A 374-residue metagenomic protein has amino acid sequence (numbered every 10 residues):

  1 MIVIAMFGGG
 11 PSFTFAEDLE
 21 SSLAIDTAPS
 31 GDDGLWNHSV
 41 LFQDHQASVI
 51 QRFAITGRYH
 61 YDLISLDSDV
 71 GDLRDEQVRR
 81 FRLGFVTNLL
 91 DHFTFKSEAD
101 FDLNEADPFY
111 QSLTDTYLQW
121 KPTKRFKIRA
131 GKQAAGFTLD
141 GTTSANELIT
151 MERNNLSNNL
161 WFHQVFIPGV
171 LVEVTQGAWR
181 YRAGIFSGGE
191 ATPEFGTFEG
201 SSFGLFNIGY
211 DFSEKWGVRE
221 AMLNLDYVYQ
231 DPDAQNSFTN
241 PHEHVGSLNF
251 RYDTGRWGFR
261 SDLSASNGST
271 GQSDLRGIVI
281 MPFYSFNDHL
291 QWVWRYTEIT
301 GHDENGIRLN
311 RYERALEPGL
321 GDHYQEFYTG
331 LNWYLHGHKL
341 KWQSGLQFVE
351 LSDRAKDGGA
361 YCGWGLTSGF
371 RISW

Functional and structural regions predicted by a protein language model:
M1-I4: Sec-dependent N-terminal signal peptides
M6-H60, W374: N-terminal periplasmic/intermembrane-space "pro-region" immediately following the signal or transit peptide
D18-G31, D67-G71, L90, P108 (+3 more regions): Outer-membrane beta-barrel pore domains
N37-L41, G204-F212, Y328-N332, G369-I372: Short, well-ordered amphipathic alpha-helices
V40-A191, G200-L205, G209-K215, I278-E304: Outer membrane beta-barrel
S112, F198-G200, A360-W364: Short, conserved loop/turn and helix-capping segments at secondary-structure boundaries that abut family-defining
L160, F195-G196, G319: Alpha-helix capping and helix-loop boundary segments enriched in small/acidic/polar residues
Q164, L171, G196-F203, F238-V245 (+2 more regions): Short, contiguous, pocket-lining structural segments that sit at or immediately flank catalytic/ligand-binding sites
